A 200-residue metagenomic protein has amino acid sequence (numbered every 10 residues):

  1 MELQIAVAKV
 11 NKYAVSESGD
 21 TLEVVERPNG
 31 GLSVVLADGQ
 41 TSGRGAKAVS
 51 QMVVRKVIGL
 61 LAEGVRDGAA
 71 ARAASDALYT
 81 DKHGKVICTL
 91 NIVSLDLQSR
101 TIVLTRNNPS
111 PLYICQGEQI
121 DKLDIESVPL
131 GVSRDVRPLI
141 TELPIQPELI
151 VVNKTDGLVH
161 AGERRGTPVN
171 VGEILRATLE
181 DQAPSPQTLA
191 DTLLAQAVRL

Functional and structural regions predicted by a protein language model:
M1-S18: Regulatory cytosolic signal-relay segments
A8, K122-L123: Hydrophobic residues at beta-strand termini and immediately following loops that shape nucleotide-binding pockets
V15-L32, L90, L123-V169: Acidic loop->beta-strand submotif enriched in PP2C/PPM serine/threonine phosphatases
P28, A46, L97, G117 (+1 more regions): Short, function-defining helix-loop hinge/capping sites that tune catalysis or transport
S42-E63, L149-L200: Active-site-proximal, acidic helix/loop segment immediately C-terminal to a metal-coordinating Asp/Glu
K47-G117, D124, Q187-L200: Catalytic core of PPM/PP2C metal-dependent serine/threonine phosphatase domains
